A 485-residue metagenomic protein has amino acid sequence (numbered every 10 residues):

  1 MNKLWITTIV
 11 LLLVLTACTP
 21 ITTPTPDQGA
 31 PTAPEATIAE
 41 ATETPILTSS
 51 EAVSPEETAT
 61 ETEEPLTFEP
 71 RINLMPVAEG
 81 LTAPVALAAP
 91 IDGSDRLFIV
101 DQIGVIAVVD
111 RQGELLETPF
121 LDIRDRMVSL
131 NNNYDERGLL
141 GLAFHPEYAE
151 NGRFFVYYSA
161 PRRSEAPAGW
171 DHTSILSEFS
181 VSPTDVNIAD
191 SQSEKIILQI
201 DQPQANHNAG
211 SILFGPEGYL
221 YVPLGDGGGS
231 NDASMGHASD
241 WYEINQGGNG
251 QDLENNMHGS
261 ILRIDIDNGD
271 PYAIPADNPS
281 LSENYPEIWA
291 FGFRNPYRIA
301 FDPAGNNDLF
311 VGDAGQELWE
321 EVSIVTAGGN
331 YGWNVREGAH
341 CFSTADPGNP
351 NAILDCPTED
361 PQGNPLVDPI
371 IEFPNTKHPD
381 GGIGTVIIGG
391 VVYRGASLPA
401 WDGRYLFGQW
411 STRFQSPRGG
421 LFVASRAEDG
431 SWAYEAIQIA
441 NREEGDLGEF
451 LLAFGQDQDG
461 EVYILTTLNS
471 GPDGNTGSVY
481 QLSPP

Functional and structural regions predicted by a protein language model:
L12-E69: Ser/Thr-rich, Proline-interspersed low-complexity disordered segments
E63-T82, D190-E194: A short helix->beta-strand "capping" segment at the edge of beta-propeller domains
T67, I103, N132, R137-L139 (+9 more regions): Beta-propeller domain segments
P76-G104, V386-V391: Beta-strand-rich domains and repeat architectures in extracellular enzymes and scaffolds, especially beta-propellers
F98-D122: Beta-propeller domains
I99-D101, V156-Y157, V222, V311-G312 (+2 more regions): Residue position within the beta-strands of beta-propeller blades
L116-F144: Blade-loop segments of beta-propeller domains
W170-L213: Asp-box/WD-like beta-propeller blade repeats and closely related beta-sheet repeat scaffolds
